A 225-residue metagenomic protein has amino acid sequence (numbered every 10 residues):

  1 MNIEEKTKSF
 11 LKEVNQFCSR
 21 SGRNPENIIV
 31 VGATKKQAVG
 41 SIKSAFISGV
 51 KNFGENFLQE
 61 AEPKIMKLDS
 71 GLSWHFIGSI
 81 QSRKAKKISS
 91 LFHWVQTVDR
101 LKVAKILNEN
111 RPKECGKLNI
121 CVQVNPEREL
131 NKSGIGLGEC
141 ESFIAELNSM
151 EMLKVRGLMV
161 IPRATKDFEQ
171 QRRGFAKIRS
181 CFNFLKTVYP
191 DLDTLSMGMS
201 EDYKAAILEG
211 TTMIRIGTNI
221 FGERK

Functional and structural regions predicted by a protein language model:
M1-E201, I207-E209: Conserved alpha/beta-domain cores
I207-L208, I220-K225: Expand to "…catalyze enediolate/carbanion chemistry for C-C bond making/breaking, isomerization, decarboxylation
T212-M213: Divalent-metal-activated hydrolytic enzyme cores
